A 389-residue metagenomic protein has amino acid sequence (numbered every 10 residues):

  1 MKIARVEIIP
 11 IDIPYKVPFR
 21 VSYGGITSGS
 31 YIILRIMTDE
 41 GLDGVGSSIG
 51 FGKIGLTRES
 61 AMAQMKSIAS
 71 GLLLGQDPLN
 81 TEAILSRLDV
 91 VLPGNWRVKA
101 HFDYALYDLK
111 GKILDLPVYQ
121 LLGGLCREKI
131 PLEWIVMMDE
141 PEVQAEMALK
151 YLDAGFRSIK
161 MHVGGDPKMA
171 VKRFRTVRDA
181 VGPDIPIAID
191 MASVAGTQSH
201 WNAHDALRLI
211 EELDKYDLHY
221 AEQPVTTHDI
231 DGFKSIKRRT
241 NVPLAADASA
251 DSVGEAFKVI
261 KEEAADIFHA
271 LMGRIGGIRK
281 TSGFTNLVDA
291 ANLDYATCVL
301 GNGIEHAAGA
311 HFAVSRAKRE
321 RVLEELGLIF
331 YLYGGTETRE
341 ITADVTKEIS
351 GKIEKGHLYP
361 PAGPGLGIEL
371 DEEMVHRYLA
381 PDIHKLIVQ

Functional and structural regions predicted by a protein language model:
M1-G52, Y331-G334, T338-D344, K385: Structured beta-strand/loop patches that form or line metal/cofactor-binding pockets in enzymes
I3, L34, G41, F102 (+5 more regions): Conserved, mostly hydrophobic/aromatic
R5, M37-I113, L332-G334: Metal- or metallocofactor-binding catalytic centers and their adjacent structured scaffolds across diverse enzyme
L34, G165-A170, I275-I278, N302-G303: Acidic-and-aromatic substrate-binding clefts and catalytic sites of carbohydrate-active enzymes
G71, V90, H228-P243, S252-H357: Shared catalytic-loop signature of beta/alpha-barrel
G123, E128-T240: Metal-dependent enolase-superfamily TIM-barrel catalytic cores that perform enediolate-based chemistry
P361-Q389: Extended hydrophobic packing segments that form well-structured cores
